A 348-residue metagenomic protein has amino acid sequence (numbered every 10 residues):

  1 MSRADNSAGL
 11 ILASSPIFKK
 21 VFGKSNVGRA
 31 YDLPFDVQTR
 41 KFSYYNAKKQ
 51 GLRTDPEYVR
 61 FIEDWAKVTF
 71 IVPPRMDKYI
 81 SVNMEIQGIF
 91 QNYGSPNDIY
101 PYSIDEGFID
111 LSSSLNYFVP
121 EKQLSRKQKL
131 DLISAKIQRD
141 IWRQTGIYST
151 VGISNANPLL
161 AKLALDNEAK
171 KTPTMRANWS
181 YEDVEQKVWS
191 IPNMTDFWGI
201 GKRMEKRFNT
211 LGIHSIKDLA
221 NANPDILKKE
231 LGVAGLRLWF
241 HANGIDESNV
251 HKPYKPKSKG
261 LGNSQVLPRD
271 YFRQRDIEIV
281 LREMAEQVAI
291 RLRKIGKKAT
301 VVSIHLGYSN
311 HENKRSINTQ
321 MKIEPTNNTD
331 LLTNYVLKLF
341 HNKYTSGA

Functional and structural regions predicted by a protein language model:
M1-I104, F108, S113-L115, A242 (+1 more regions): Residues that scaffold, gate, or flank divalent-cation-dependent active/transport sites
L10-S15, S113-L115, L160-N167, G232 (+1 more regions): Short acidic, glycine/serine/threonine-rich loops at helix termini
K19-K20, M204-A348: DNA-contacting surface of Y-family translesion DNA polymerases
D36, E85-G94, K136-T145, R207 (+4 more regions): Generic non-transmembrane alpha-helical segments
P101-E106, I153-N157, K297-V301, A348: Short Gly/Ser/Thr- and Asp/Glu-enriched loop/turn motifs at secondary-structure junctions
F108-Q138, G212: Catalytic palm subdomain of template-directed nucleic-acid polymerases, centered on the conserved carboxylate motif
L132-T195: Long, highly charged, low-complexity intrinsically disordered interaction regions that mediate electrostatic DNA/RNA
